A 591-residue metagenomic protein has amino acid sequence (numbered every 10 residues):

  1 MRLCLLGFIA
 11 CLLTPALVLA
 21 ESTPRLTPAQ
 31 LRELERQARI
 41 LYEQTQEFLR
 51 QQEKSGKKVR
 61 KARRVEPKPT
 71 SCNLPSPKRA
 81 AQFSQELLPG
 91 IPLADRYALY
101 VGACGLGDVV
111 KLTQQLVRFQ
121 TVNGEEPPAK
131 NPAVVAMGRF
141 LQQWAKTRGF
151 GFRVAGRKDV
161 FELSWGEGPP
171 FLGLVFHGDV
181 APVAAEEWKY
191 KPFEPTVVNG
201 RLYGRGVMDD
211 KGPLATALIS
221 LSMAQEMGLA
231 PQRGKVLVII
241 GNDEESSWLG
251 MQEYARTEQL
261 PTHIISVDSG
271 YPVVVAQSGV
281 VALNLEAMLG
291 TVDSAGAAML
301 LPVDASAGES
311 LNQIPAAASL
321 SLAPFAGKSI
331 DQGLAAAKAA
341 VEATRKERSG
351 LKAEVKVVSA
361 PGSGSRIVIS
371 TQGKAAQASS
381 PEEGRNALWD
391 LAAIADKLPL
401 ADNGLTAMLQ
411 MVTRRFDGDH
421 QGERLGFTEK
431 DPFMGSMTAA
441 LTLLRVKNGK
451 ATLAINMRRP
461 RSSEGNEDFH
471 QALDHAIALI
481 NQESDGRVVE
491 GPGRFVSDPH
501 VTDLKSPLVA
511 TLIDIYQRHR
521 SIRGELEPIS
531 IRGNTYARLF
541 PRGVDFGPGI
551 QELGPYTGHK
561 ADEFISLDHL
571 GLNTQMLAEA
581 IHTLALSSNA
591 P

Functional and structural regions predicted by a protein language model:
M1-C4: Positively charged n-region of N-terminal signal peptides that target proteins for export
V18-A20: Boundary at the C-terminal end of the N-terminal hydrophobic targeting segment
R25-A184, T452-I455, N466, H569: N-terminal helical capping/dimerization or prosegment-like subdomains of hydrolases acting on amide or phosphate bonds
F171-I240, S246, E258-Q259, K560-A561 (+2 more regions): Active-site metal-coordination/substrate-binding segment of hydrolases, especially metallo-dependent peptidases
D210-V292, D331, A335-K338, D419-T438: Acidic/histidine-rich catalytic neighborhood of metal-dependent amide-processing enzymes
L285, A295-A297, A316-A318, F325 (+2 more regions): A short core secondary-structure module
V368, Q372-A454, R458-H475, I480-P591: An extended, acidic, His-containing surface patch that forms the Zn2+-binding/catalytic region of metallohydrolases
